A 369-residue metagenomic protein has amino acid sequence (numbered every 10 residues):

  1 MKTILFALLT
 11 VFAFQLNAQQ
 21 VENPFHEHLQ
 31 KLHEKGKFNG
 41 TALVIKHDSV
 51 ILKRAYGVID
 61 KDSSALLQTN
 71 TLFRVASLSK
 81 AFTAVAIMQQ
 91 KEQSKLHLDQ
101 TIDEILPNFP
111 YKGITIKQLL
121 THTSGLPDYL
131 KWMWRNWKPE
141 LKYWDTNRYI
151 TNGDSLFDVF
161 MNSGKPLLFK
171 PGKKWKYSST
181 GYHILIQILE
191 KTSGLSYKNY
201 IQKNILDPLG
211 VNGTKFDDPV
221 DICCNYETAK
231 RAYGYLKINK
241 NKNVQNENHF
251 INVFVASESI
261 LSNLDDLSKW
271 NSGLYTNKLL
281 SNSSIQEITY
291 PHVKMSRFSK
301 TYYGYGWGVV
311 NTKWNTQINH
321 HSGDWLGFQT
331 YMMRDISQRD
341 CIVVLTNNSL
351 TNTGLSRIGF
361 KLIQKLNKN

Functional and structural regions predicted by a protein language model:
M1-E22: Bacterial Sec-dependent N-terminal signal peptides
N17-L32, E140-D145, K368-N369: Sec-dependent signal peptide cleavage junction
V21-F73, K95-Q100, G164-K165: Short, conserved catalytic-motif segment at the N-terminal edge
N23, L29, A42, D48 (+4 more regions): Active-site SXXK
H97-K112, P208-L209: Short, glycine/proline-biased beta-turn/loop segments that scaffold the active-site neighborhood
I114-S322: Short, surface-exposed loop or secondary-structure junction motifs that flank catalytic or metal-binding residues
V293, T301, T312, N348-N369: Short, gly/Ser/Thr-rich active-site loops of penicillin-recognizing serine hydrolases
I318-H320, Q329-N348: Short, well-ordered beta-strand elements
